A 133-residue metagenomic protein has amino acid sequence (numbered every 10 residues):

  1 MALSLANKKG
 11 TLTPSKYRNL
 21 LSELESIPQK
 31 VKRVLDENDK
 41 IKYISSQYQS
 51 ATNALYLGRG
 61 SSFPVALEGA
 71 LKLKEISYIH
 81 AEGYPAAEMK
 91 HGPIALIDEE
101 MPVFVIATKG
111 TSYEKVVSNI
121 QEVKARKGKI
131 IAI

Functional and structural regions predicted by a protein language model:
A2-I133: A SIS-like phosphosugar-recognition module
